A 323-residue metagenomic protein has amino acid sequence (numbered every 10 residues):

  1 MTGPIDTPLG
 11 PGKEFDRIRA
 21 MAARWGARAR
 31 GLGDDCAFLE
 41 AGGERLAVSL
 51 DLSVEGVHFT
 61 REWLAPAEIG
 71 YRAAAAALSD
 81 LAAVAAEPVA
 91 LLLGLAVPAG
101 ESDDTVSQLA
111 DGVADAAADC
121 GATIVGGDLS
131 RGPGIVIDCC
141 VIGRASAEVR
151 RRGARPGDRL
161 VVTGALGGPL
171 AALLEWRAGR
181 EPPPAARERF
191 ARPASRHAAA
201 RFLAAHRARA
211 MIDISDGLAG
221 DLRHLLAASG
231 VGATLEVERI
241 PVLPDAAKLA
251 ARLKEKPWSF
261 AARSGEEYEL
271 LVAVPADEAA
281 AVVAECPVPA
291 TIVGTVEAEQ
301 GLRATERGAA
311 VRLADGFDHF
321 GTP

Functional and structural regions predicted by a protein language model:
M1-A65, L93, A116: Extreme N-terminal cap/leader segments of soluble proteins
T2-A20, L64, P98-T123, S130-I137 (+3 more regions): Glycine-/charge-enriched secondary-structure boundary and capping motifs
G3, G43, S53, P88-L174: Glycine-rich anion-binding loops of enzyme active sites
A29-L32, A47-L50, T123-G127, V141 (+3 more regions): General beta-strand structural signal in soluble alpha/beta enzymes
P66-A90, D111-D119, R201, G220-L225: Small-aliphatic-rich amphipathic alpha-helix that forms the alpha element of a beta-alpha
C139-R150, P184-R201: Active-site glycine-rich loop that binds ribose-phosphate moieties when present
L170-R187: Short, compositionally biased
